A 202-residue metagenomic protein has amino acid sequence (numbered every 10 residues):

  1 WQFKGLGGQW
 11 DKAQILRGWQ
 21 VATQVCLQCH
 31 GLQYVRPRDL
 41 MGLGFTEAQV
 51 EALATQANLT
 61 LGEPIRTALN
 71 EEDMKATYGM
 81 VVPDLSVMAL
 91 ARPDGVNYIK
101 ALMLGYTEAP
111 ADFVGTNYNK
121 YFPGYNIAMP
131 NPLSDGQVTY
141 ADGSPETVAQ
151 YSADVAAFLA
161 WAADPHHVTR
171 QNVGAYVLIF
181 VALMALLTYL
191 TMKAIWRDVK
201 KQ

Functional and structural regions predicted by a protein language model:
W1-Q20, G31-G42, V50, G143 (+1 more regions): Electrostatic cytochrome c docking/interface patches
G5-G8, D84-A89, T139-P145: Second-shell loop/turn segments in exported
A13, R17, V21, D84 (+4 more regions): Extracytoplasmic/secreted proteins, especially bacterial periplasmic and envelope-associated proteins
V21-A22, I99-T107, F158-A162: Bilobed periplasmic-binding protein/Venus flytrap-like ligand-binding cleft at the lobe interface of extracytoplasmic
A22-Q33, V155: The canonical Cys-X-X-Cys-His
A48-N126: Membrane-proximal low-complexity regions enriched in glycine and acidic/polar residues
M129-D164, V168: Extended, hydrophilic extramembrane loops/domains of integral membrane proteins
R170-V173, V181-Q202: Juxtamembrane interface at the cytosolic side of transmembrane helices
